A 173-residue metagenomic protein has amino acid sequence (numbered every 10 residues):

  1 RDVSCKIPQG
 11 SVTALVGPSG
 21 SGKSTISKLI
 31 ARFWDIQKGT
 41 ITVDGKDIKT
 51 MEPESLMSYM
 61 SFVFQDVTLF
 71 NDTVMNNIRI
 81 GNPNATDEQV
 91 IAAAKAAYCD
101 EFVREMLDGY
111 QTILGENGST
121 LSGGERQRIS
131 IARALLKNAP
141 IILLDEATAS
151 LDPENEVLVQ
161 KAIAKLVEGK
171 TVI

Functional and structural regions predicted by a protein language model:
R1-I173: ABC-type nucleotide-binding domain
